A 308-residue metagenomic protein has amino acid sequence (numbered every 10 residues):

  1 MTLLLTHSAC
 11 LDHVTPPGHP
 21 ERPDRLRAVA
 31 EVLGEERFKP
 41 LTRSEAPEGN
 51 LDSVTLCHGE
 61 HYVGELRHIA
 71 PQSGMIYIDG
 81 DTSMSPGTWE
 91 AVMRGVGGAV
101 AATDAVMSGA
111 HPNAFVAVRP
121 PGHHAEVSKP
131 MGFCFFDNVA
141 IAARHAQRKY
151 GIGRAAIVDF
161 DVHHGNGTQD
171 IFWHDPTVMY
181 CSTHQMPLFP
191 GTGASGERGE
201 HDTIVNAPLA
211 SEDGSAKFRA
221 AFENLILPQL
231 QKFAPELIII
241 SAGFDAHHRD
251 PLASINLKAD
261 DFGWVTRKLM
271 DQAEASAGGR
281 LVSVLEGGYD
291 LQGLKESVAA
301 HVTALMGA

Functional and structural regions predicted by a protein language model:
M1-A308: HDAC/HDAC-like amidohydrolase catalytic core signature
